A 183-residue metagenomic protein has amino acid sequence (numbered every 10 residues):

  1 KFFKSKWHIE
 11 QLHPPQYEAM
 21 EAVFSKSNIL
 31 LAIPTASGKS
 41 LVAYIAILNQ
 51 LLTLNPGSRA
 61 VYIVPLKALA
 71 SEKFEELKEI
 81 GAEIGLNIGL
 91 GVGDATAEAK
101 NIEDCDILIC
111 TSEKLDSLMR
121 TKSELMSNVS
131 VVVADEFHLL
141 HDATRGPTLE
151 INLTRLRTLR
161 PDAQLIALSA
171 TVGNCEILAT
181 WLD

Functional and structural regions predicted by a protein language model:
K1-S5: Conserved adenine-nucleotide phosphate-binding loops and their immediately adjacent elements
K6-D183: Conserved P-loop/Walker A NTP-binding site and adjacent catalytic elements of P-loop NTPases
